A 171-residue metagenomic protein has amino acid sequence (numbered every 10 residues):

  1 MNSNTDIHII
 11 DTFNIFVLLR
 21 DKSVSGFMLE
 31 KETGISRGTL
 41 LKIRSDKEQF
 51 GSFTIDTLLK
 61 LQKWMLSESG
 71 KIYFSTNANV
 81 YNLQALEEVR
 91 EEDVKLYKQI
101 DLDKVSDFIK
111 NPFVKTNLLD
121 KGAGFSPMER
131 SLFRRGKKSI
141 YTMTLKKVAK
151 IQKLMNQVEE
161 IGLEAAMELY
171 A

Functional and structural regions predicted by a protein language model:
M1-G26, E32, N82-F113, A149 (+1 more regions): A short, Lys/Arg-rich alpha-helix, primarily the initiator
L19, E30, Q62, D120 (+1 more regions): The alpha-helix within a helix-turn-helix
G26-T33, R37, G122, M155: A generic structural signal for ordered secondary structure
G34-F53, G124-Y141: Recognition helix of helix-turn-helix/homeodomain-like DNA-binding domains that insert into the DNA major groove
I55-Y73, M143-I161: DNA major-groove recognition helix of helix-turn-helix/homeodomain DNA-binding modules
G70-D93, I161-A171: Short amphipathic recognition helices of helix-turn-helix/homeodomain-type DNA-binding modules
T116-S126: A short, structured beta-strand/loop element
